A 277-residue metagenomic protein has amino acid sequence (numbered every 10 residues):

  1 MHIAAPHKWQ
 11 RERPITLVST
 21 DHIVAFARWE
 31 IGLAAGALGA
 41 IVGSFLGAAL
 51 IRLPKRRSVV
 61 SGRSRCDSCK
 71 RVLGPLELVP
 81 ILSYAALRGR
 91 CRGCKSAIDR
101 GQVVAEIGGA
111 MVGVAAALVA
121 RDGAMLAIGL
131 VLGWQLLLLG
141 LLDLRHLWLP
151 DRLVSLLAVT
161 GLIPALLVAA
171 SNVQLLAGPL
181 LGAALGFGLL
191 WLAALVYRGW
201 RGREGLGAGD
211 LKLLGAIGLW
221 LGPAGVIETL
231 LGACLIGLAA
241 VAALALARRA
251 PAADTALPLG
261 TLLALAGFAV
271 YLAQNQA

Functional and structural regions predicted by a protein language model:
I3-W29, A277: Short, strongly hydrophobic alpha-helical membrane anchors
I23, A27-S44, A184, L192-E204 (+1 more regions): Alpha-helical transmembrane segments
F26, R88, R92-S155: Long, charge-rich boundary regions
A35, L126-G237: Functional transmembrane core segments of multi-pass inner-membrane proteins
L46-G101, L259: Membrane-proximal soluble regions of multi-pass membrane proteins
G47, I51, K55, S96 (+7 more regions): Membrane-water interface at transmembrane helix exits
R56, C91-V103, L141-S155, V196-L213 (+1 more regions): Interhelical loop and helix-boundary elements at the membrane-water interface of polytopic inner-membrane proteins
G108-A117, T160-L166, G186-L192, A242-A243 (+1 more regions): Hydrophobic core of alpha-helical transmembrane segments in multi-pass integral membrane proteins
